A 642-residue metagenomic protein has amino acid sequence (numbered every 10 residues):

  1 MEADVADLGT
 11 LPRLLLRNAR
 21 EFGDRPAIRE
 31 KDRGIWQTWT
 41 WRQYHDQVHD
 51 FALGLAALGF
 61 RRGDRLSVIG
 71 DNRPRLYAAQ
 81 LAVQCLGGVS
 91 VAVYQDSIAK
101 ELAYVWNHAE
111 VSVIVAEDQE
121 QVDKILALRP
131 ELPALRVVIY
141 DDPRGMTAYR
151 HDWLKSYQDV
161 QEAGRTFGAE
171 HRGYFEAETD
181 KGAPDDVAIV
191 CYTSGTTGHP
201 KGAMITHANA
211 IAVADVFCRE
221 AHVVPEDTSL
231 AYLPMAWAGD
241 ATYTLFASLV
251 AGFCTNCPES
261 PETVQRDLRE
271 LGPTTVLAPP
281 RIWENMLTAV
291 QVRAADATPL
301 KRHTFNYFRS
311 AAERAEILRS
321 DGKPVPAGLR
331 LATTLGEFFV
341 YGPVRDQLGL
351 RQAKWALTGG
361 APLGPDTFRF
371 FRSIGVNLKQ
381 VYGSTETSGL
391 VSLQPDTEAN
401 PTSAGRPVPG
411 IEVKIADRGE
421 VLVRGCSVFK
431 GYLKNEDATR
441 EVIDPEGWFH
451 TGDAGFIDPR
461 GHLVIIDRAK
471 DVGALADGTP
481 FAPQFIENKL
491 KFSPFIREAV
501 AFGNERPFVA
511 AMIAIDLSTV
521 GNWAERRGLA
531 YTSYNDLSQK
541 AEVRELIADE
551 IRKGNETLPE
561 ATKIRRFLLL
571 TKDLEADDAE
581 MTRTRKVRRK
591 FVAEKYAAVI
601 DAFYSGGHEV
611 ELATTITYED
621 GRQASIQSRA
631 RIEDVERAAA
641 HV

Functional and structural regions predicted by a protein language model:
G23-P26, I139, K155-Y192, H199 (+1 more regions): Conserved pre-ATP/AMP-binding loop-to-beta segment of ANL
A27-R73, Y77-L81, I98-A103, S156-Q161 (+1 more regions): Conserved AMP-binding/adenylate-forming core of the ANL superfamily
T38-R42, A188-A214: Conserved AMP-binding A3 loop
L53, L58, C85-A163, A177 (+1 more regions): Structural core segment of the AMP-binding/adenylate-forming
S97-L128, V213-L230, P261-T275, Q347: Conserved ATP-dependent adenylate/AMP-binding module captured primarily in the ANL superfamily
I211-T228, M235-Y341, Q352: Conserved AMP-binding/adenylation subdomain of ANL enzymes
P407-L475, F492: Conserved ATP-binding/catalytic segment of the ANL
E498-V500, P507, A548-V642: Conserved C-terminal "lid"/linker of ANL adenylate-forming enzymes
